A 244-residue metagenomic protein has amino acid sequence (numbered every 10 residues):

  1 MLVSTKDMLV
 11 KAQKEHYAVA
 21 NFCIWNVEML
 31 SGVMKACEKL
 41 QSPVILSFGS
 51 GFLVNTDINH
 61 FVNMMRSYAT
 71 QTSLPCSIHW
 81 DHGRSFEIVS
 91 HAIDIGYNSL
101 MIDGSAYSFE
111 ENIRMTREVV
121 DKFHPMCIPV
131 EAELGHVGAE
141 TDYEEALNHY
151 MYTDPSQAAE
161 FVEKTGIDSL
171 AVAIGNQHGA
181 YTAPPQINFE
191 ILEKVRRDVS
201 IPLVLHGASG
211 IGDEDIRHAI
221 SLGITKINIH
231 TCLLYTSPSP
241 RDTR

Functional and structural regions predicted by a protein language model:
L2-N59, Q71: Conserved N-terminal beta1-alpha1 strand-loop-helix module at the mouth
V19-F22, V44-L46, C76-W80, L100-I102 (+4 more regions): Hydrophobic faces of well-ordered beta-strands that scaffold small-molecule active sites in alpha/beta enzyme cores
V27-V44, M64-S67, Q71, F86-I102 (+3 more regions): Alpha/beta enzyme core
T56-H60, S85-E87, Y107-K122, M126 (+2 more regions): Active-site-adjacent beta->alpha loops and helix N-cap segments on the catalytic face of soluble alpha/beta enzymes
E87-H91, G210-L222: Catalytic cores of alpha/beta
M101-F109, I224-L234: Glycine-rich phosphate-binding active-site loops on the catalytic face of alpha/beta enzymes
S169-R217: Catalytic alpha/beta core domains of metabolic enzymes, predominantly
Y235-R244: Single conserved hydrophobic/aromatic residue that forms the stacking wall/gate of nucleotide- or nucleobase-binding
